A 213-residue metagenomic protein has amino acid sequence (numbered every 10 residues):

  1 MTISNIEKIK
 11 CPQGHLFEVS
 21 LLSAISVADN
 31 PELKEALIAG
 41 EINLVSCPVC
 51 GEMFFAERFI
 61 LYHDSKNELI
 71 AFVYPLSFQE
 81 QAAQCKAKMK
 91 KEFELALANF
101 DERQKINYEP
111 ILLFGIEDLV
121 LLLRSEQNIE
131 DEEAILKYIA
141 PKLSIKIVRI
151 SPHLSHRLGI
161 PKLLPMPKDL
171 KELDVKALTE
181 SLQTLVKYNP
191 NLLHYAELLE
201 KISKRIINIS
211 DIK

Functional and structural regions predicted by a protein language model:
M1-S77: N-terminal cysteine/histidine-rich coordination modules
S4, S20-S26, S46, S65 (+8 more regions): Generic serine detector
N5, N30, N43, N67 (+5 more regions): Detector for Asparagine
V19, V27, V45, V49 (+6 more regions): Extended aliphatic helical segments
D29-K34, C85, M89, F93-A96 (+5 more regions): Generic structural signal of hydrophobic/aromatic residues within well-ordered alpha-helices of folded domains
P48-E132: Domain-exit/linker segments immediately C-terminal to small folded modules
N128-K213: C-terminal, charged low-complexity interaction regions
